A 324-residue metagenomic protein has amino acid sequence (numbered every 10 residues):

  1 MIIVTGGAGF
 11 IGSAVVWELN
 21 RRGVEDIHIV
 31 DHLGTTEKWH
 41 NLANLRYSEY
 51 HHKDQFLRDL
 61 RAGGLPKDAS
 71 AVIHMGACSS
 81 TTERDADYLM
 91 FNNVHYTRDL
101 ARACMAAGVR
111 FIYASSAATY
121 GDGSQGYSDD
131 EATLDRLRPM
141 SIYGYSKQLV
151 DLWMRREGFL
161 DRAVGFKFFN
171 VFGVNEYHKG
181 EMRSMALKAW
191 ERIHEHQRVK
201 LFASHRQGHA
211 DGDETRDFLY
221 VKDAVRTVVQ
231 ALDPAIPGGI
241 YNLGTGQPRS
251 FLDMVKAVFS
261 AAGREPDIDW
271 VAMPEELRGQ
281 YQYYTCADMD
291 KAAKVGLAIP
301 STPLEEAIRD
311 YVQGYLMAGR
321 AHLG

Functional and structural regions predicted by a protein language model:
I2-R22: N-terminal Rossmann NAD(P)H-binding glycine-rich loop of SDR-like oxidoreductase domains
R21, P303-G324: Amphipathic terminal alpha-helices
N44, K53-D54, R58-N92: NAD(P)H-binding glycine-rich loop region in Rossmannoid oxidoreductase-like domains and their noncatalytic homologs
F91, H95-D99, A106, R110 (+3 more regions): Catalytic helix-loop patch of NAD(P)-dependent Rossmann-fold dehydrogenases
V171-L187, R206, A210-E214, V221-K222 (+3 more regions): Glycine/proline-rich active-site loop of Rossmann-fold NAD(P)-dependent oxidoreductases
A186-A189, E195, T227-L277, H322: Mid/C-terminal beta-alpha module of Rossmann-like enzyme folds, strongest in SDR-family dehydrogenases/epimerases
V221, E275-I299: Conserved C-terminal active-site "lid" loop/helix of NAD(P)H-dependent oxidoreductases that clamps the redox cofactor
A224, V228, L243, M254 (+2 more regions): Non-catalytic, hydrophobic alpha-helical segments
